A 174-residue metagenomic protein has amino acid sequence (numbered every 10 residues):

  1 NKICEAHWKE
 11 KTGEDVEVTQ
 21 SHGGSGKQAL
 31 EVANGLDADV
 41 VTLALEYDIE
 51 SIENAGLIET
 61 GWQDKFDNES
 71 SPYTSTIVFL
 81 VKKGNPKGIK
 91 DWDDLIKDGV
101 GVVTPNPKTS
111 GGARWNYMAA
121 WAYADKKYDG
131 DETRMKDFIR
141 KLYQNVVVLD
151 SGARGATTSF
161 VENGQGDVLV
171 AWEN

Functional and structural regions predicted by a protein language model:
N1-T109: N-terminal segment of the mature folded domain
A6-K9, D125, D129: A generic secondary-structure boundary signal that marks alpha-helix termini
K9, Q63, D93, N116-M118 (+2 more regions): Short linear interaction motif-like sites in intrinsically disordered regions of transcription factors
F66, V81-K83, D98-Y128, Y143-D150: Short beta-strand->loop
S75, G88-D91, G112-A120, F138 (+1 more regions): Internal, well-ordered alpha-helical segments in soluble enzyme and binding-protein domains
K127-N174: Ligand-binding pocket segment of bilobal, Venus flytrap-like solute-binding proteins
